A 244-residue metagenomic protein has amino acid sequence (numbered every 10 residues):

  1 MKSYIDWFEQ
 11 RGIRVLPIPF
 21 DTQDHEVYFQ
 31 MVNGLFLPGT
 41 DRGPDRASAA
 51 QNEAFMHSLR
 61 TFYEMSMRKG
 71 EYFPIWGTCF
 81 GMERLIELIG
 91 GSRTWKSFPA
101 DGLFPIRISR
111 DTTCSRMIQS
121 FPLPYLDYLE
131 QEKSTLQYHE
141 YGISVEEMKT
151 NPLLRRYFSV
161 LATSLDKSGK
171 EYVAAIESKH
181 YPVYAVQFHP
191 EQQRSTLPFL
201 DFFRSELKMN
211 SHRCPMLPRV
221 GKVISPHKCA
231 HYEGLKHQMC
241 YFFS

Functional and structural regions predicted by a protein language model:
M1-H180, Q187-S244: N-terminal beta1-alpha1 cap of cysteine-dependent amidohydrolase-like domains
